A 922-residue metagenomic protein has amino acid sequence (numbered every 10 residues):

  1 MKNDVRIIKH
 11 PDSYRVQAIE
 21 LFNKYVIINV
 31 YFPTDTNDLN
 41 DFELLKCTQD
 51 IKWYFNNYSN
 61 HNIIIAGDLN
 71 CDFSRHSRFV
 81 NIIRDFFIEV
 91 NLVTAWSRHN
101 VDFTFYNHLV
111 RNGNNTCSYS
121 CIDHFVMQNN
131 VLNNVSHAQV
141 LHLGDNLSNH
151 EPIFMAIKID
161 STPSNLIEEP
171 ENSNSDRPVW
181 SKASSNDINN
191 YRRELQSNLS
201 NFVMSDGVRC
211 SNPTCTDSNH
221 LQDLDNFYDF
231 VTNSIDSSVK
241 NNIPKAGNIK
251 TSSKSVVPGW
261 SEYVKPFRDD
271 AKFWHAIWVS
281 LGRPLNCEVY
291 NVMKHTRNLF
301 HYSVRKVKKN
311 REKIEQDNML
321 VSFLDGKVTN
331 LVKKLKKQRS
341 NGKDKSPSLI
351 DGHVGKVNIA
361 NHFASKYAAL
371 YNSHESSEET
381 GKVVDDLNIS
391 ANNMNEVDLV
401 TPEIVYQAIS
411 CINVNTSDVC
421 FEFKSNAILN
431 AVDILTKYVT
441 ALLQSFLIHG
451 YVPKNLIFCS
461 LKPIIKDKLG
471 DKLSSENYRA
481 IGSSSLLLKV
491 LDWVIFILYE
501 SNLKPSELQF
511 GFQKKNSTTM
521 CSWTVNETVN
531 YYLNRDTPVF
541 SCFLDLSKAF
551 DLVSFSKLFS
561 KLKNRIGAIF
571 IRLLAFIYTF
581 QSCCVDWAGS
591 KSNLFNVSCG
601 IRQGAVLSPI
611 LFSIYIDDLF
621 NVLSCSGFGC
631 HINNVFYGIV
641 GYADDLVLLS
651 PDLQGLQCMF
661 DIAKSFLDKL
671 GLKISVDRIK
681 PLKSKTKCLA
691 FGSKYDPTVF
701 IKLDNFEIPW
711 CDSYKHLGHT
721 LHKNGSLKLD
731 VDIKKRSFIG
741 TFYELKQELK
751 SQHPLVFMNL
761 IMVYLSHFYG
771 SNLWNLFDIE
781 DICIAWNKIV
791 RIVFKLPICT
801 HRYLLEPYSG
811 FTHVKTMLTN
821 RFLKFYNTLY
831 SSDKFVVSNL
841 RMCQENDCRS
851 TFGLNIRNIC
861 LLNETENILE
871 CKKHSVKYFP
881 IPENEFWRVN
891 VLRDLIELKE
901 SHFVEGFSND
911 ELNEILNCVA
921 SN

Functional and structural regions predicted by a protein language model:
M1, F73-V80, N91-M127, N201-M204 (+1 more regions): Active site of divalent-metal-dependent phosphoester/diester hydrolases
H10, N395-I614: Conserved pre-catalytic core of RNA-dependent polymerases
E20-N23, F87, S118-S120, N129-S255 (+6 more regions): Surface polyanion/phosphate-binding segment centered on an Asp-His-Pro turn
H99-S120, N395, G589, V676-D712: Short, conserved micro-motifs composed of acidic
I122, Q128-N129, A156-S164, P170 (+4 more regions): Basic/polar low-complexity segments
A156, L224-N226, F230, S234 (+11 more regions): Surface-exposed loop/turn segments and immediately adjacent short secondary-structure elements within folded domains
G247-S253, V257, A643-D644, R678-S693 (+1 more regions): Non-catalytic, peripheral interaction segments enriched in hydrophobic/basic residues
I761-M762, L773, W786, P797-S921: Extended C-terminal regions of large enzymes
